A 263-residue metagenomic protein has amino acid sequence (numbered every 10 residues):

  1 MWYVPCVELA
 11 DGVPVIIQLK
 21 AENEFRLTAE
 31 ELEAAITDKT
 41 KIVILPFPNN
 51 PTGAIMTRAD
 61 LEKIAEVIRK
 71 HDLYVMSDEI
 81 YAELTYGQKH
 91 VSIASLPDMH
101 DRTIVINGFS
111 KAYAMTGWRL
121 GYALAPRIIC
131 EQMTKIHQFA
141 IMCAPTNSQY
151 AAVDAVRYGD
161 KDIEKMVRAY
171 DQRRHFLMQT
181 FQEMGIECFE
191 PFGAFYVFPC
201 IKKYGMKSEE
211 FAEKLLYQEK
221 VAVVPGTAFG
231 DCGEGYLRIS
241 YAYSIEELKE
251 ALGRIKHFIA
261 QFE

Functional and structural regions predicted by a protein language model:
M1-E263: PLP-dependent class I/II
